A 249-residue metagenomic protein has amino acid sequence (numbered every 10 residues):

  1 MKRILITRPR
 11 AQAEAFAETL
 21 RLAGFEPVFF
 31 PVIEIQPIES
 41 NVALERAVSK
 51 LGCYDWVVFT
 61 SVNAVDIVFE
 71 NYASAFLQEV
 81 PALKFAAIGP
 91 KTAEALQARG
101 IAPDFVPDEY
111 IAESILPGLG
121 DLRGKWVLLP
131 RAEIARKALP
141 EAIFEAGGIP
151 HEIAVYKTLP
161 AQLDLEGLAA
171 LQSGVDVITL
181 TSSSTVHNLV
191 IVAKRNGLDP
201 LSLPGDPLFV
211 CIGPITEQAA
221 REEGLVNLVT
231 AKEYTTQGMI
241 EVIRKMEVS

Functional and structural regions predicted by a protein language model:
M1-S249: Signature of uroporphyrinogen-III synthase
